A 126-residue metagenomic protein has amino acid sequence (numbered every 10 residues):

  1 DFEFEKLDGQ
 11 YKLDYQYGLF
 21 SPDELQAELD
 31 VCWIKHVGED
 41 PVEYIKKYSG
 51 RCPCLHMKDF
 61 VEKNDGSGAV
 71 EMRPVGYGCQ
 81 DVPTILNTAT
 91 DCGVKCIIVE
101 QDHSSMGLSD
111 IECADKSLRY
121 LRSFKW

Functional and structural regions predicted by a protein language model:
D1-F2: Active-site segments of SGNH/GDSL-like serine hydrolases that catalyze O-acetyl group transfer/hydrolysis on lipids
K6-L29, W33-W126: Histidine-acidic metal/acid-base catalytic patches
